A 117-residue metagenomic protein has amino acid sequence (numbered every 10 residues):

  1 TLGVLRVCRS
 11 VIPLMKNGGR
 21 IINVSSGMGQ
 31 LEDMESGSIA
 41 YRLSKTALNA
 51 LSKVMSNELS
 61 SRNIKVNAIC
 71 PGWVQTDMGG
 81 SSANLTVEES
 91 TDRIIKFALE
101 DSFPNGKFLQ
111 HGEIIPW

Functional and structural regions predicted by a protein language model:
T1-G3, T46: Conserved internal alpha-helix in NAD(P)-dependent oxidoreductase domains
G3-V11, L51-S52: Hydrophobic positions on the long internal alpha-helix of Rossmann-like NAD(P)-dependent oxidoreductase domains
P13, N17-S61: Catalytic loop of short-chain dehydrogenase/reductase
G27-G29, V74-Q75, G79: Conserved sequence/active-site signature of Rossmann-fold short-chain dehydrogenase/reductase
S61, A68-I69, G80-W117: C-terminal helical subdomain
K65-P71, Q75: Conserved SDR Rossmann-fold cofactor-binding beta-strand/turn motif
